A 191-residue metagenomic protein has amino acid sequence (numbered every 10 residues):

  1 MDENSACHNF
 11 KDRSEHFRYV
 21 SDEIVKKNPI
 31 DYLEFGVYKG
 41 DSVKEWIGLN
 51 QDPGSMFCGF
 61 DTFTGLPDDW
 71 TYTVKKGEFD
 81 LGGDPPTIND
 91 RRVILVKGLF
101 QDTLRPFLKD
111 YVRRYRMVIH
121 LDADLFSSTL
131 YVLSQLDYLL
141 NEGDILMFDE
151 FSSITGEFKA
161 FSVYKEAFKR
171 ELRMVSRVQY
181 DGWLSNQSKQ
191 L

Functional and structural regions predicted by a protein language model:
E3-C7, R18, D22-L191: S-adenosylmethionine/decaboxylated-SAM
D12-F17: N-terminal pre-P-loop "Q-motif" helix
